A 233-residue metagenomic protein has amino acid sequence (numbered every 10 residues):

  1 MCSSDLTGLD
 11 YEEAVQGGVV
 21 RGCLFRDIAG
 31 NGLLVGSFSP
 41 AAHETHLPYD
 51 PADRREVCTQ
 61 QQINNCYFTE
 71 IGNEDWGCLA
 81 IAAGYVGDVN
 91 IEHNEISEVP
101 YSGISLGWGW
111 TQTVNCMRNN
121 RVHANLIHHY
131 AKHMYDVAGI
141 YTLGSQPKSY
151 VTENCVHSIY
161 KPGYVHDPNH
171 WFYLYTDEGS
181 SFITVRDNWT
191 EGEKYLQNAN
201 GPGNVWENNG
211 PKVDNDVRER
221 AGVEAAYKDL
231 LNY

Functional and structural regions predicted by a protein language model:
M1-S3: Short, small-residue-biased leader/transition segments that mark boundaries at the very start of proteins
D5-Y11, A29-V35, T45, G72-L79 (+7 more regions): Short glycine/acidic-rich loop motifs that flank beta-strands on beta-rich extracellular proteins
Y11-R21, F38-N64, A82-E92, G109-R121 (+3 more regions): Surface-exposed loop/turn motifs in large extracellular/passenger domains
E13, G22, D27, S37 (+9 more regions): Residues on the solvent-exposed faces and adjacent turns of beta-rich solenoids used to engage binding targets
C23, I28, Q61, C66 (+10 more regions): Consensus "Asn ladder" position of solenoid repeat domains
G36, N64, F68-E70, I127 (+2 more regions): Extracellular/periplasmic ectodomains of large secreted or surface enzymes and adhesion receptors
K148-H157, P162, H166-Q197: Long hydrophobic segments that form regular secondary structure
S149, T184, G192-Y233: Acidic, glycine- and Ser/Thr-rich low-complexity intrinsically disordered tracts in extracellular/secreted proteins
